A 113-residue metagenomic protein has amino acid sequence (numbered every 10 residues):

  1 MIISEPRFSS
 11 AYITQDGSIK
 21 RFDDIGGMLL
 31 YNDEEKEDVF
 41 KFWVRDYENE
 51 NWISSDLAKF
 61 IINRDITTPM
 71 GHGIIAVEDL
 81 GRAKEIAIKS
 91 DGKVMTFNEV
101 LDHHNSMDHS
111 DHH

Functional and structural regions predicted by a protein language model:
M1-K36: N-terminal secretory signal peptides
E5-T14, I53-P69: Short aromatic-glycine-(Arg/Gly/Cys) micro-motifs in beta-strand/loop hairpins
K20-F22, I61, V77: Short hydrophobic-aromatic micro-motifs
D24-R64: Mid-chain, structured segments of secreted extracytoplasmic proteins
H72-I75: A short, exposed loop/beta-hairpin motif centered on an aromatic-Gly-Thr core
E78-H113: C-terminal partner/receptor-binding element of secreted or periplasmic proteins
